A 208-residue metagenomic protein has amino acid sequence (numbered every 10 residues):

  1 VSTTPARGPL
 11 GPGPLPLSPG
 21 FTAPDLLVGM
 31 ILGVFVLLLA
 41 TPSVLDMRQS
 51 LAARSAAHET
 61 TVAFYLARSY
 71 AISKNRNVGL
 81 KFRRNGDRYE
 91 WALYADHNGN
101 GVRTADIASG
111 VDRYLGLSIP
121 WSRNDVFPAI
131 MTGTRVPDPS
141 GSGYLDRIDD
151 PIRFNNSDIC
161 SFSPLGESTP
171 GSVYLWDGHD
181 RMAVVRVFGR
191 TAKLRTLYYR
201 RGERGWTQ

Functional and structural regions predicted by a protein language model:
V1-G11, F21-M30, F35, L39-Y65 (+3 more regions): N-terminal helix-rich module
G13-P16: Intrinsically disordered, low-complexity segments enriched in serine/threonine/proline/glycine and often basic
